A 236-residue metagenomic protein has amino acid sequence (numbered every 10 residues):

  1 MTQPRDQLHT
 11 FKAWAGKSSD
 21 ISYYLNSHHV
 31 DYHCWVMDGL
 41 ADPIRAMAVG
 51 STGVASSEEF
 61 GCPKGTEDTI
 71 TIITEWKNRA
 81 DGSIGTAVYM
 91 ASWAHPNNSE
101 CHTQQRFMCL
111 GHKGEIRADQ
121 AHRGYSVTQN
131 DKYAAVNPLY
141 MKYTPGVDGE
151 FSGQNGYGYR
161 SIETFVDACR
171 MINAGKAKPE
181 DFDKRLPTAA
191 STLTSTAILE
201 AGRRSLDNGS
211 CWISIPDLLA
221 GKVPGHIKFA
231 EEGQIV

Functional and structural regions predicted by a protein language model:
M1-G65, I72, G209: Predominantly a Rossmann-like dinucleotide-binding segment in NAD(P)-dependent oxidoreductases
T2-Q7, V54-G61, N98-E100, T196-I198 (+1 more regions): Short, solvent-exposed polar/charged micro-motifs at secondary-structure junctions
P4-H9, V136-P138, V166-M171: Active-site-adjacent bridging/hinge elements
K17-Y23, E59-F60, W93-H95, V147-N155 (+2 more regions): Active-site rim elements
Y23-C34, G156-E163, D167, A190-E200: A structural signal for well-ordered alpha-helical segments within the folded catalytic domains of diverse enzymes
L40-A41, N78-I84, S99-E100, A174-D181: Short, solvent-exposed loop/turn segments that connect beta-strands within catalytic domains and beta-strand-rich
C62-E67, N78-E163, K222: NAD(P)-dinucleotide binding in Rossmann-like oxidoreductases
A80, T164-V236: C-terminal helix-rich "cap/oligomerization" subdomain common to oxidoreductases
